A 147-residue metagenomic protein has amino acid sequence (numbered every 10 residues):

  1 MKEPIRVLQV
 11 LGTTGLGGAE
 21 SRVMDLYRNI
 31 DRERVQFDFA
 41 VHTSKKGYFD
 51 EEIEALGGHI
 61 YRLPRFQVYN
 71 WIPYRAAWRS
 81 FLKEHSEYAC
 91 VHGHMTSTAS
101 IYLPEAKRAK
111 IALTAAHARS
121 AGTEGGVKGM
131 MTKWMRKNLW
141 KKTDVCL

Functional and structural regions predicted by a protein language model:
M1-L147: Membrane-interface segments of envelope glycosyltransferases acting on lipid-linked substrates or membrane lipids
